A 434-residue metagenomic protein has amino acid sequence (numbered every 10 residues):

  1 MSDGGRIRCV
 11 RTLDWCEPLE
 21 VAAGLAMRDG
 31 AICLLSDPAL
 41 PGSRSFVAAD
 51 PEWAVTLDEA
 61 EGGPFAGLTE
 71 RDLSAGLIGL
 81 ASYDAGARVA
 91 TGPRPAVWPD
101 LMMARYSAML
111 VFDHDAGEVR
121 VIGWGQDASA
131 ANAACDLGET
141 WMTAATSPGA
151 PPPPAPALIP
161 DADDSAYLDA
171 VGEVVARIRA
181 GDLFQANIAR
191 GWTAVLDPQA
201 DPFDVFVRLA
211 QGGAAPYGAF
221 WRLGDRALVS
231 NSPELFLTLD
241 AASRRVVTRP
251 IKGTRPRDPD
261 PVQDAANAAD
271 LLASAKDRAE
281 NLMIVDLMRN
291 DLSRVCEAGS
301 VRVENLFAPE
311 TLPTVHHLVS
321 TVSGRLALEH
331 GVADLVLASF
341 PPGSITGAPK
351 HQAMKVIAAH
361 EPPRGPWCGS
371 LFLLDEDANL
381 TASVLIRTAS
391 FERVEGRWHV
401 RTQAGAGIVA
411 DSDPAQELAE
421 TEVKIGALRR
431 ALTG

Functional and structural regions predicted by a protein language model:
M1-G434: Extended alpha-helical targeting/anchoring segments, especially N-terminal organellar/secretory targeting helices
